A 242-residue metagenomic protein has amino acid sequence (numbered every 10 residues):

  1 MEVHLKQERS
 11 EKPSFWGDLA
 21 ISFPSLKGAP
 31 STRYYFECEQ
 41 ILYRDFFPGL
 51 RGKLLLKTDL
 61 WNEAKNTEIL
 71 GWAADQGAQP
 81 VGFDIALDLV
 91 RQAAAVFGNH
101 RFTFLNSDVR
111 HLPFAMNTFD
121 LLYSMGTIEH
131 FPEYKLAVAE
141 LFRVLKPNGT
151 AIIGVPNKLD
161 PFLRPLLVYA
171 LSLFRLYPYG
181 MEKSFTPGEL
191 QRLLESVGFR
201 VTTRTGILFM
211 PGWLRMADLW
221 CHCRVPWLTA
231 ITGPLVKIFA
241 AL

Functional and structural regions predicted by a protein language model:
M1-R51, R215: Conserved class I S-adenosyl-L-methionine
T32-Y34, S172-E189: Acceptor-substrate binding/catalytic loop of class I
L54-H111: Class I SAM-dependent methyltransferase SAM/SAH-binding core
Y123: A conserved beta-strand element that flanks and buttresses the S-adenosyl-L-methionine
K135-T150: A short glycine-rich, Lys/Arg-flanked "PGG" loop and its adjoining helix->strand segment in the class I
T150-F174: Conserved class I S-adenosyl-L-methionine
V168, T203-L242: A C-terminal cap/extension of S-adenosyl-L-methionine-dependent methyltransferases that defines the acceptor-substrate
M181-G198, R204: Short alpha-helix
